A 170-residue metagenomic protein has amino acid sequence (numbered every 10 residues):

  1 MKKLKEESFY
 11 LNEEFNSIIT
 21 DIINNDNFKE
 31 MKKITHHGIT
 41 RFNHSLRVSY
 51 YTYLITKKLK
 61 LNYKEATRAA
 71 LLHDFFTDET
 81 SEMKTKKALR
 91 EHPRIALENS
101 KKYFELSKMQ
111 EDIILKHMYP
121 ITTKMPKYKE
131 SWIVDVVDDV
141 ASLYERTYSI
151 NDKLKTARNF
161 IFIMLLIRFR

Functional and structural regions predicted by a protein language model:
M1-R170: Metal-dependent phosphohydrolase cores
